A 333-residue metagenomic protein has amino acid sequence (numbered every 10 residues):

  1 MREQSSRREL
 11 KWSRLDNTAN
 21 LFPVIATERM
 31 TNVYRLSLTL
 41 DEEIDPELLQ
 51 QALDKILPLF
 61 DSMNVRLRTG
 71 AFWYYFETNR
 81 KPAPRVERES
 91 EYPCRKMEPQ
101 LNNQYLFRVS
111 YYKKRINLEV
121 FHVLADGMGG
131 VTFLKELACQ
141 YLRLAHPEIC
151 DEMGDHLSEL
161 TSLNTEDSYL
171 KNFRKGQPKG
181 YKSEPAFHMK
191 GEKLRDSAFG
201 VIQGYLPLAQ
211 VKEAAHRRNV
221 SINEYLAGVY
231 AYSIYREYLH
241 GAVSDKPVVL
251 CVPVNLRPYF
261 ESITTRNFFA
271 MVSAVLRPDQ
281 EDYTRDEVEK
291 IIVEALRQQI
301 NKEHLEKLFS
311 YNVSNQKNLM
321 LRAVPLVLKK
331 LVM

Functional and structural regions predicted by a protein language model:
M1-N17, Y112-R115, L124-T132, E136-E213: Non-catalytic, low-complexity flexible loops and terminal extensions
M1-W73, K81-R108, N117, Q203 (+1 more regions): Acyl-thioester-dependent acyl-group transfer interface
S37, F121, F199: Conserved short-loop catalytic and cofactor-binding motifs
D41-L59, E119-K135, Q203-H240: Acyl activation and transfer enzymes in specialized metabolism, enriched for ANL adenylate-forming modules
F76-E77, T165: Conserved catalytic core of two-metal-ion nucleotidyltransferases
E77-P82, V120-L124: Secondary-structure transition/turn motif
Y111-K113, H216, S221, D245: Short, well-ordered loop/turn elements at secondary-structure boundaries
L137, Y141-A145, I234, L296 (+1 more regions): Short, well-ordered alpha-helical segments in soluble proteins
